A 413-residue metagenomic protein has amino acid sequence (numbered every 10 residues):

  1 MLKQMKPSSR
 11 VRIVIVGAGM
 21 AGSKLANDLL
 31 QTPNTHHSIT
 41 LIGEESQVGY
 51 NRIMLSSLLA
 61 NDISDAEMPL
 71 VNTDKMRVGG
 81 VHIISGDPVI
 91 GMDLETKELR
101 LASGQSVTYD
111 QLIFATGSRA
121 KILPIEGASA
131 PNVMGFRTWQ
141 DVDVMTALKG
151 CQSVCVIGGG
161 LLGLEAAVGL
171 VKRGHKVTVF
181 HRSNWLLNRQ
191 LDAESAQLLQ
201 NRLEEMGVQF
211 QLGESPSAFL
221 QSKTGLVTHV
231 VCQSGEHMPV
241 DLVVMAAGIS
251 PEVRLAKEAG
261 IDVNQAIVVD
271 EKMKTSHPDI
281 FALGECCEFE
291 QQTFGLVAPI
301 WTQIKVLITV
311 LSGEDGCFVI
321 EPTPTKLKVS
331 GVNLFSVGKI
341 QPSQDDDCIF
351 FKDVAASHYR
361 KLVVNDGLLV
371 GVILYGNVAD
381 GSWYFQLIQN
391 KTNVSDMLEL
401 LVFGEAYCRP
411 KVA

Functional and structural regions predicted by a protein language model:
L2-H82, G169-Q190: Beta1-alpha1 glycine-rich phosphate/pyrophosphate-binding loop at the start of Rossmann-like nucleotide-binding domains
L2-R12, A18, Q31, C286-S382: Mid-to-C-terminal Rossmann-like scaffold of FAD/NAD(P)H-dependent oxidoreductases
V16, V107-R119, M238-G248, I304 (+1 more regions): Short hydrophobic core segments
M20, K24, S46, S118-A120 (+4 more regions): Residue-level detector of alpha-helix initiation sites
S38, R77, I83-R100, V107 (+1 more regions): A Rossmann-like FAD-binding core segment of flavoenzymes
T116-R173: Glycine-rich dinucleotide-binding loop and its adjacent helix/turn
S129-G150, L226-V231, E236-T309: FAD-site-proximal beta/loop scaffold in flavoenzymes
E236-G260, V332-A413: C-terminal catalytic lobe of FAD-dependent flavoproteins
